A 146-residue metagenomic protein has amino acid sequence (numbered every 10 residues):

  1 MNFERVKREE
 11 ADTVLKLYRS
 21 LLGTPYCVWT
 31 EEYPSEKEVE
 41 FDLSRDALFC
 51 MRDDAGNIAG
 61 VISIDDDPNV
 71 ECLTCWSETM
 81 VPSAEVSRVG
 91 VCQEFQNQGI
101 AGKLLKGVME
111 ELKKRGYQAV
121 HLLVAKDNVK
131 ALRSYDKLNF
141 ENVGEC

Functional and structural regions predicted by a protein language model:
N2-K16: A short beta-loop-alpha structural element at the N-terminal edge of CoA-dependent acyl/N-acetyltransferase catalytic
R8, L21-R88, C92, L105-K106: Acetyl-CoA-dependent GNAT
E9-T13, P34, V129-K130: Short alpha-helical
R19, D136-C146: Conserved acetyl-CoA-binding loop of GNAT-fold acetyltransferases
V91, N97-E110, R133-K137: Conserved acetyl-CoA-binding loop-helix of GNAT-fold acetyltransferases
L105, L112-L123: Conserved GNAT acetyl-CoA-binding A-motif
L122-L132: Conserved beta-strand-loop-alpha-helix junction that forms the acyl-donor binding cleft
